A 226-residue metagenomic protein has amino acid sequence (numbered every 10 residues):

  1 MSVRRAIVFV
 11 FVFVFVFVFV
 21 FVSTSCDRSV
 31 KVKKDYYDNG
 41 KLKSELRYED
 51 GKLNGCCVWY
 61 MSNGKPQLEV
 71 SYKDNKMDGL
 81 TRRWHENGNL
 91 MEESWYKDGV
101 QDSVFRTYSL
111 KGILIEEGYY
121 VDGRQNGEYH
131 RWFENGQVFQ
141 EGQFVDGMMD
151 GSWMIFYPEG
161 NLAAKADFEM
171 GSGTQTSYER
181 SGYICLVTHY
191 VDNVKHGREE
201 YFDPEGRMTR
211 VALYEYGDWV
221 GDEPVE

Functional and structural regions predicted by a protein language model:
M1-V12: Bacterial N-terminal signal peptides that target proteins for export
V10-V22: Bacterial N-terminal signal peptides
F21-E226: Glycine/tyrosine- and acidic-biased, solvent-exposed loop/turn segments at the edges of beta-strands
